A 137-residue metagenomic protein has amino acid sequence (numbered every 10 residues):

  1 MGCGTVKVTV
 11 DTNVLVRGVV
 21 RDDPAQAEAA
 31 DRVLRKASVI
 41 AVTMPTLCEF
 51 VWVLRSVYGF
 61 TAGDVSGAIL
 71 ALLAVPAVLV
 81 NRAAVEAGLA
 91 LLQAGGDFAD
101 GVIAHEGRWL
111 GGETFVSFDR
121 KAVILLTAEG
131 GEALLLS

Functional and structural regions predicted by a protein language model:
M1-V42, V57-D64, E129-S137: Short, well-structured N-terminal submotif of metal-dependent ribonuclease cores
V10, A41-V42, L79, F98 (+1 more regions): Short beta-strand scaffold positions
N13, M44, R82, D119-R120: Alpha-helix N-cap/helix-start capping motif
T46, A84, V102-I103, K121-A122: Alpha-helix capping/helix-boundary segments
C48, S66-A94: Acidic catalytic patch
D97-T114: Acidic, metal-associated active-site segment
V123-E129: Short loop/helix-cap segments at secondary-structure boundaries that form the rim of catalytic
